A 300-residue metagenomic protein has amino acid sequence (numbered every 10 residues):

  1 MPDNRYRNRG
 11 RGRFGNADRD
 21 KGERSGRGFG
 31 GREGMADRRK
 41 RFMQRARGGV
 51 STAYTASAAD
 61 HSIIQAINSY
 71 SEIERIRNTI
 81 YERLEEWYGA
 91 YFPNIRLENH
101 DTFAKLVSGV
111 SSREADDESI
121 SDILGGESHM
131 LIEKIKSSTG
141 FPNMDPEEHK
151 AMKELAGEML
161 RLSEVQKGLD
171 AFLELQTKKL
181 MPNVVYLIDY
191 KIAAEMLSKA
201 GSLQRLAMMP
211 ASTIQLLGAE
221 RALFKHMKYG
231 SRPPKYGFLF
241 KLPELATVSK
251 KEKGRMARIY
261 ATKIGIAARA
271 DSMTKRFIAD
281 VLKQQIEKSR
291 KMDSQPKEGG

Functional and structural regions predicted by a protein language model:
M1-D116: Phosphate- and other anionic-substrate recognition elements at nucleic-acid/protein interfaces
Y70, E74, M159, Y186 (+4 more regions): Hydrophobic alpha-helical scaffolding
S71, R75-N78, E82, K153-K167 (+1 more regions): Generic structural signal for well-ordered, non-transmembrane alpha-helical segments in soluble/cytosolic regions
R113-S137, M144-E147: Long, charge-rich alpha-helical interaction segments
K136-K191: Helix-hairpin-helix/helix-loop-helix acidic hairpins
E174, K178, P182-I214: Basic (Lys/Arg-enriched) interaction patch that binds polyanionic ligands
S198-M273: Phosphate-backbone recognition surface of nucleic-acid-processing proteins
M256-G300: Acidic, carboxylate-rich catalytic segments that either coordinate divalent cations
